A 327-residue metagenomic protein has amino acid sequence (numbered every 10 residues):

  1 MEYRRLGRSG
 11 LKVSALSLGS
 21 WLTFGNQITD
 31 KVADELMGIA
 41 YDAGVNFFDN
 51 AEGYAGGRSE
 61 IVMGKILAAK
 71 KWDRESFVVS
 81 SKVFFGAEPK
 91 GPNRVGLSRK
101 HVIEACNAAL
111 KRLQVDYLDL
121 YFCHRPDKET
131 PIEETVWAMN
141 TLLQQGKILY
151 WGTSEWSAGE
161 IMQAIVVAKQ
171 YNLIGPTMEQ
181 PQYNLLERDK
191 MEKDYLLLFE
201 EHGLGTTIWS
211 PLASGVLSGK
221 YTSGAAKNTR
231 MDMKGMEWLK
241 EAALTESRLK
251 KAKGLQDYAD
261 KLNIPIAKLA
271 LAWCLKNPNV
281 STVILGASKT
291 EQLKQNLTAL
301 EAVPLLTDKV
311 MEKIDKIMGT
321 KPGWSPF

Functional and structural regions predicted by a protein language model:
M1-F77, Q144: N-terminal binding-site loop/beta-alpha segment at the start of enzyme catalytic domains that lines or forms
R8-F24, S80-R94, Y117, F122: N-terminal small/glycine-rich loop or linker at the start of catalytic domains across soluble metabolic enzymes
L18, N50, S81, L120-C123 (+4 more regions): Conserved beta-strand positions
S20-K31, P89-I103, R125, E129-T130: Active-site mouth loops of central-metabolism enzymes
G25-I28, A51-E60, D127-P131, A158-G159 (+1 more regions): Acidic-and-aromatic substrate-binding clefts and catalytic sites of carbohydrate-active enzymes
I28-A40, L97-L113, I161-V166: Short, acidic/polar
L110-P131: Active-site groove signature of glycoside hydrolases
I132-G319, P326: Beta/alpha (TIM)-barrel catalytic core signal, keyed to glycine-rich beta->alpha loops juxtaposed to Asp/Glu that bind
